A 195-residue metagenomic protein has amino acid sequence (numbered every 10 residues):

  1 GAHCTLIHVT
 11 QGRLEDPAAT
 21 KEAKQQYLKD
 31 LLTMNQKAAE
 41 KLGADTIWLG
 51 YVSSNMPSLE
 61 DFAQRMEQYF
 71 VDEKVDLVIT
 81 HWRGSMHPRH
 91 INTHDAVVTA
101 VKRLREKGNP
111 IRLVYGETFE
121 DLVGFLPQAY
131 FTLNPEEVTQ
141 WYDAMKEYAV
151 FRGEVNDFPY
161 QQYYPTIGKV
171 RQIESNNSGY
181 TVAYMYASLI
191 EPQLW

Functional and structural regions predicted by a protein language model:
G1-N109, E174-G179, E191-W195: Active-site beta-strand->loop->alpha-helix modules in alpha/beta enzyme cores, enriched in Gly/His/Asp(Glu)
M34, A38-L42, N109-I111, G116-W195: The feature marks non-catalytic terminal segments
